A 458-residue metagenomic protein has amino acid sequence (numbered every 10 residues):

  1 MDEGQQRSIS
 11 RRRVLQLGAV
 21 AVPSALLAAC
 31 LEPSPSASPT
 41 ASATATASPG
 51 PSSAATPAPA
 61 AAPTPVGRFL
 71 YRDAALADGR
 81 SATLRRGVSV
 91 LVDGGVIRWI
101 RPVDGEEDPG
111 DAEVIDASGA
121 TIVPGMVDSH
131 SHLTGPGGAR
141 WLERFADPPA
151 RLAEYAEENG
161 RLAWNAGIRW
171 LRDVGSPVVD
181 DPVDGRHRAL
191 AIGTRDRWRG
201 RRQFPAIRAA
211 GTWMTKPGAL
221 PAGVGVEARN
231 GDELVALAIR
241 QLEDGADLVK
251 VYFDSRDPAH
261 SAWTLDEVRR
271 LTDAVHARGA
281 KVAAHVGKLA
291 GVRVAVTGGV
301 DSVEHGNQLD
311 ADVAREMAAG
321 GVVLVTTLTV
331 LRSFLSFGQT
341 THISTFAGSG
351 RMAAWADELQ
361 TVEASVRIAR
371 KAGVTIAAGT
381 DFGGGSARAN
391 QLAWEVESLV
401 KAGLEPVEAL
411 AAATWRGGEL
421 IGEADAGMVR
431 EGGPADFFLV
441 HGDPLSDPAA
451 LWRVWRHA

Functional and structural regions predicted by a protein language model:
M1-S10, V20-A28: N-terminal secretory signal peptides
L31-T56: Short, low-complexity, disordered segments immediately C-terminal to signal peptides in bacterial exported proteins
P33, P217, Y252-Q360, A377 (+4 more regions): Active-site core of metal-dependent hydrolases
G67, R80-V123: Histidine-rich, glycine-flanked metal-binding segment
A120-W198, A295-G298: Metal-associated gating/positioning segment near the N- to mid-region
L142-E154, L220-E233: Active-site mouth loops of central-metabolism enzymes
Y155-L190, F204-T212, D244-R256, K281 (+2 more regions): Divalent metal-dependent hydrolysis catalytic cores, especially in the metallo-beta-lactamase
A277, L359-D443: His/Asp/Glu-enriched, well-ordered alpha-helical/loop segment that forms or immediately abuts the divalent-metal
